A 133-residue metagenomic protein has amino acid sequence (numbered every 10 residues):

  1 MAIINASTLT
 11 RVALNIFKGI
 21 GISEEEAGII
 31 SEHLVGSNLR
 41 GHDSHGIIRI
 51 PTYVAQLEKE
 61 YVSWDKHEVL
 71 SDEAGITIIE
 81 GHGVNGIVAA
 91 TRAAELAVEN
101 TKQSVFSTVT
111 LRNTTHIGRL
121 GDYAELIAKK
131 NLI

Functional and structural regions predicted by a protein language model:
M1-I20: Generic N-terminal amphipathic, Lys/Arg-enriched alpha-helix
K18-G21, L39-D43: N-terminal and secondary-structure boundary signal
E24-V35: Short, well-structured alpha-helical segments
S31, T108-I133: Glycine-rich anion/phosphate-binding loop at the beta-strand->alpha-helix junction
G46-V98: Active-site cofactor/substrate anionic-group-binding motifs, chiefly glycine- and Lys/Arg-rich phosphate-binding loops
E73-I76, Q103-F106, K129-I133: Short coil/turn connectors at secondary-structure junctions
I78-H82, S107-R112: Short glycine-rich or small-residue beta-strand-to-loop segments that form or flank ligand, phosphate, metal/Fe-S
L96-V109: Conserved catalytic cysteine-centered active-site region of acyl-thioester-dependent Claisen-condensing enzymes
